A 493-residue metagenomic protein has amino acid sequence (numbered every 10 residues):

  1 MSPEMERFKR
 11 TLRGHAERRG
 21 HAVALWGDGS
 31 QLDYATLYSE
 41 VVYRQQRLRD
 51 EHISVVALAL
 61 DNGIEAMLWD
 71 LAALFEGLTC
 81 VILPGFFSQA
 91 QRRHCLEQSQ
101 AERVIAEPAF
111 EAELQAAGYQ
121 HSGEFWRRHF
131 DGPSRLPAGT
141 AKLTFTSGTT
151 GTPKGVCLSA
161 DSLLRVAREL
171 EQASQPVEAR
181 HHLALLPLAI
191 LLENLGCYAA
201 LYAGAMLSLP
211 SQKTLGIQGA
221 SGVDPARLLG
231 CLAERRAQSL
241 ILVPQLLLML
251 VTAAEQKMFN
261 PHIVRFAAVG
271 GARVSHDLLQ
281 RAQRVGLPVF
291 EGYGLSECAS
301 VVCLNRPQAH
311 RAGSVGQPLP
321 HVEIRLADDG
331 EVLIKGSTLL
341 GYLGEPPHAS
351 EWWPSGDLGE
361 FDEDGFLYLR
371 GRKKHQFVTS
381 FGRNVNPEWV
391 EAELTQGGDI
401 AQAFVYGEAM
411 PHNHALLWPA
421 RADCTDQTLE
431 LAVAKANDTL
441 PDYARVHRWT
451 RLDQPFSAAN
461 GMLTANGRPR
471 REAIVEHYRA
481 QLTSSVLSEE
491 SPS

Functional and structural regions predicted by a protein language model:
S2-E4, H21-D50, A57, D61-G63 (+2 more regions): Conserved AMP-binding/adenylate-forming core of the ANL superfamily
S30, Q45-F86, L185-L186: Conserved AMP-binding/adenylate-forming
D33-A35, A141-R168, S300: Conserved AMP-binding A3 loop
L164-H181, L188-S239, P244-L248, T252-E255: Conserved AMP-binding/adenylation subdomain of ANL enzymes
A203-A205, A237-I241, V251-H310, A401: Gly/Ser/Thr-rich phosphate-binding loop
S314-P320, A327-W352, F366, R383-V385: Conserved ATP/PPi-binding loop(s) of AMP-dependent carboxylate-activating enzymes
L326, G330, G336, L358-A444 (+2 more regions): AMP-binding/adenylate-forming catalytic core of the ANL superfamily
F377, Q402-F404, K435-S493: Conserved C-terminal "lid"/linker of ANL adenylate-forming enzymes
